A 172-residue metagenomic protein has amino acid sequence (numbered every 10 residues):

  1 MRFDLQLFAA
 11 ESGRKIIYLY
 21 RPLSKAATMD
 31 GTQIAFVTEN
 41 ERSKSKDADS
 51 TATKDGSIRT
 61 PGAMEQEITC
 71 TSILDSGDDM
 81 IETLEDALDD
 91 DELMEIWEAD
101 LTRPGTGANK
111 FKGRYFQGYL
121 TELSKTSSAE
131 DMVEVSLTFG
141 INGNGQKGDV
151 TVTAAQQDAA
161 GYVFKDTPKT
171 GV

Functional and structural regions predicted by a protein language model:
M1-A9: N-terminal leader/targeting segments
F8-I73, Y119-V133: Solvent-exposed edge beta-strands and adjacent loop segments that serve as assembly or binding interfaces
P22-L23, E39, I73-G77, A99-P104 (+3 more regions): Generic structural motif
S57-G113: Structured, beta-strand-rich domain cores that present glycine/charged loop surfaces used to bind extended ligands
D79, Q146-D149: Intrinsically disordered, low-complexity acidic/polar segments
A87-L93, F116-G118, L137-I141, Q156-G161: Short, low-complexity, polar/charged sequence segments that are solvent-exposed and flexible
A99-K147: Short beta-strand and beta-hairpin "edge-sheet" elements
D149-V172: Intrinsically disordered, low-complexity terminal/linker regions enriched in Pro/Ser/Gly and acidic residues
